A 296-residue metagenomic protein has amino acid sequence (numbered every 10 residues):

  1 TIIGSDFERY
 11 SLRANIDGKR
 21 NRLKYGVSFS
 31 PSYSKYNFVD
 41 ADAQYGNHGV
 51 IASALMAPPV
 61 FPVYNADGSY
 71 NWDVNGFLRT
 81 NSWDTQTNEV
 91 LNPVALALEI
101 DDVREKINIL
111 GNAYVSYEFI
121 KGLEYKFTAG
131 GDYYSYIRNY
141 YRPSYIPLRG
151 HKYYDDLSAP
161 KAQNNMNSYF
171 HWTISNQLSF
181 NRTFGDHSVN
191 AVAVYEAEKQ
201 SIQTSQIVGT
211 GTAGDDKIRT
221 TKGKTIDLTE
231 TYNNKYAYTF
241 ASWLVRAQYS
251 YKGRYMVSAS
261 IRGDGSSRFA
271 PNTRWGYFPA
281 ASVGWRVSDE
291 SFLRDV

Functional and structural regions predicted by a protein language model:
T1, V257-S266: Transmembrane beta-strand segments that form the barrel wall of outer-membrane beta-barrel proteins
I2, N15-N108, K126-A241, D289-V296: Surface-exposed loop/interface segments of Gram-negative outer-membrane beta-barrel transport/assembly proteins
I2-G4, S267-T273: Solvent-exposed loop/turn segments connecting transmembrane beta-strands in outer-membrane beta-barrel proteins
Y10-A14, I109-A113, F170-N176, A241-A247 (+2 more regions): Hydrophobic, lipid-facing positions within transmembrane beta-strands of outer-membrane proteins
G18-R20, V115-Y117, F180-R182, Y249-Y251 (+2 more regions): Residue-level signature of outer-membrane beta-barrel architecture
F29-Y33, G263-R268: Conserved short loop/turn motifs at secondary-structure junctions
T229, K252, P271: Structured, solvent-exposed acidic/aromatic patches
K235-Y238, R246-G253: Active-site-adjacent "gating/activation" loops or surface patches in catalytic cores
